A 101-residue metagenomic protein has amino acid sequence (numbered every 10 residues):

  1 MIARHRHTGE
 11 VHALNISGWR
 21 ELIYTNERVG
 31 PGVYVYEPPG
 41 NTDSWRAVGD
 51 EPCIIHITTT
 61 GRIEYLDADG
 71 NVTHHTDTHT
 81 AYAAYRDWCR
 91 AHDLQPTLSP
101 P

Functional and structural regions predicted by a protein language model:
M1, H5-E21, T58-T60: Short, conserved beta-strand element in jelly-roll/cupin
I2-H7, Y24-E27, W45-V48: Short histidine-centered beta-strand/loop micro-motifs that create catalytic or ligand/metal-coordination sites
H12, R20-S44: Short acidic-glycine-tyrosine-enriched beta hairpin
N15, G32, I55: Hydrophobic pocket/interface hotspot
S44, V48-P101: Double-stranded beta-helix
